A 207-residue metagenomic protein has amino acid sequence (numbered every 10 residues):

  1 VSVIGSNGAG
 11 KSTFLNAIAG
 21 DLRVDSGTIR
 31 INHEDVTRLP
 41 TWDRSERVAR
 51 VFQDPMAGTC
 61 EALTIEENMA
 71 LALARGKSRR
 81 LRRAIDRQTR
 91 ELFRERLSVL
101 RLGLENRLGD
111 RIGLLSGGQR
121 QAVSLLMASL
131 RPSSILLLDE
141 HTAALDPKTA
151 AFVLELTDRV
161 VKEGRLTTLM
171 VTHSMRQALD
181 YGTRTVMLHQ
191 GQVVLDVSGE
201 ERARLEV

Functional and structural regions predicted by a protein language model:
I4-S6: The feature captures the beta-strand-to-loop junction immediately N-terminal to the Walker
A19: Helix-to-loop junction immediately C-terminal to a conserved catalytic motif
G27-E34, L195: Conserved ABC transporter NBD signature motif
D35-A49, A57, R79-D86, A203-E206: ABC ATPase NBD coupling module
A128-S129: ABC ATPase C-loop
L136-D139: Catalytic Walker B motif of ABC-type/P-loop ATPase nucleotide-binding domains
T172-H173: H-loop/switch region of ABC-family ATPase nucleotide-binding domains
Q192-V207: Conserved beta-strand-loop-alpha-helix hinge in the C-terminal portion of ABC ATPase nucleotide-binding domains
